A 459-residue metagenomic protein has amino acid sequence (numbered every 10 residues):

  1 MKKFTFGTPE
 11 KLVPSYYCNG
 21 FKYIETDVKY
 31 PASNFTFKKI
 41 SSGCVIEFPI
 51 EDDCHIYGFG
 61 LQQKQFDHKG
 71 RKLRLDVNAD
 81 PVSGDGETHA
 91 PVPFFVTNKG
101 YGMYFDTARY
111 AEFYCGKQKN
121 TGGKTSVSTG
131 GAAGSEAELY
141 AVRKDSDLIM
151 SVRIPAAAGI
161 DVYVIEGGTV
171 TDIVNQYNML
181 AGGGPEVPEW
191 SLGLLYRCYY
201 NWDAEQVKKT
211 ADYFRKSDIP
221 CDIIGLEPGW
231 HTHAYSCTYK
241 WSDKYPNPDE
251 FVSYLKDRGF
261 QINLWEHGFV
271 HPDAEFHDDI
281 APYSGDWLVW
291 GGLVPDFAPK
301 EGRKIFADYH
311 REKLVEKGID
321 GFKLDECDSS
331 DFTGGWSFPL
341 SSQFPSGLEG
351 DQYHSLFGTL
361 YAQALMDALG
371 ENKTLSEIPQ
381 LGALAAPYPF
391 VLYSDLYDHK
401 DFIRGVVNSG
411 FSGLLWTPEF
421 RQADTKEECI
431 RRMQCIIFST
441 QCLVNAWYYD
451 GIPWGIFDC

Functional and structural regions predicted by a protein language model:
M1-P188, C198-Y200, A204-E205, A211-K216: Catalytic and substrate-binding clefts that recognize carbohydrates or anionic sugar/phosphate headgroups
Y16-Y17, Y23, Y30, Y57 (+21 more regions): Sequence-level detector for tyrosine residue identity
D67-G70, G193, G350: General helical secondary-structure elements
D76, V142-K144, P155, G159 (+8 more regions): Generic, low-specificity signal for short hydrophobic/alpha-helical stretches with a mild N-terminal bias, encompassing
G100, S191, K373-L375: A residue-level signal for beta-strand positions that form part of recognition/binding surfaces within mature
L180-R197, Y283-V294: N-terminal small/glycine-rich loop or linker at the start of catalytic domains across soluble metabolic enzymes
P220-C459: Aromatic- and carboxylate-enriched substrate-binding clefts and catalytic-loop regions of carbohydrate-active enzymes
